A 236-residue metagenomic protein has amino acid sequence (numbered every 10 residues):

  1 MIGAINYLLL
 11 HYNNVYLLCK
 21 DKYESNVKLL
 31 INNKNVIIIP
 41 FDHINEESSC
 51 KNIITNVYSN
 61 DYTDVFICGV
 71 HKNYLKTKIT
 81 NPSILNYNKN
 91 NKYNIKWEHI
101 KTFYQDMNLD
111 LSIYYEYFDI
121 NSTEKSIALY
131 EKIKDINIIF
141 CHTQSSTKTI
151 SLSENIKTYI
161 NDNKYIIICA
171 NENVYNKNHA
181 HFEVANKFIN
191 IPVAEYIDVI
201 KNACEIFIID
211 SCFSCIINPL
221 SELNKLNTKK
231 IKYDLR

Functional and structural regions predicted by a protein language model:
M1-R236: Catalytic machinery of carbohydrate-active enzymes, primarily nucleotide-sugar-dependent glycosyltransferases
